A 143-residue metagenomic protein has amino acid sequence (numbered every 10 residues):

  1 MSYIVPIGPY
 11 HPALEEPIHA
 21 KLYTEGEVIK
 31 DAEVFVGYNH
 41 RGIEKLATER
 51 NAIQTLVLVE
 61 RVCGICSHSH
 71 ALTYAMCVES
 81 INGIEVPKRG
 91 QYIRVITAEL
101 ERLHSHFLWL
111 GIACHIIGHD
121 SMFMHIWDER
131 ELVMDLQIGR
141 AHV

Functional and structural regions predicted by a protein language model:
M1-H142: Catalytic cofactor-binding cores of redox enzymes
